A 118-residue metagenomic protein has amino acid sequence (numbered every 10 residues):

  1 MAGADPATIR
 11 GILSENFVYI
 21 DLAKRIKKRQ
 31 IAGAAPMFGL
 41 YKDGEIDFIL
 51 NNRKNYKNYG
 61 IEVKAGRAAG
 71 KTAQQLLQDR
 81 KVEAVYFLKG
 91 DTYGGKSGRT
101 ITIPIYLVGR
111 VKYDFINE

Functional and structural regions predicted by a protein language model:
M1-E118: A cross-kingdom feature that marks ATP-driven nucleic-acid transaction machinery
